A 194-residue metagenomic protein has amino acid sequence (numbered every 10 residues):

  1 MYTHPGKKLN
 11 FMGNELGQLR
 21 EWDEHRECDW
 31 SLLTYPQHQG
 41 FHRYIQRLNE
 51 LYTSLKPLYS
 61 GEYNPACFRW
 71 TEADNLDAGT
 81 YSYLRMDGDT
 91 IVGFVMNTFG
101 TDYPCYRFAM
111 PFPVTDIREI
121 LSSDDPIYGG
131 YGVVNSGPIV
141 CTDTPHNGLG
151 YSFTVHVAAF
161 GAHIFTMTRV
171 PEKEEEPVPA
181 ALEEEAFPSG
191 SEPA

Functional and structural regions predicted by a protein language model:
Y2-N10, N14-A194: Carbohydrate-interacting/catalytic domains
